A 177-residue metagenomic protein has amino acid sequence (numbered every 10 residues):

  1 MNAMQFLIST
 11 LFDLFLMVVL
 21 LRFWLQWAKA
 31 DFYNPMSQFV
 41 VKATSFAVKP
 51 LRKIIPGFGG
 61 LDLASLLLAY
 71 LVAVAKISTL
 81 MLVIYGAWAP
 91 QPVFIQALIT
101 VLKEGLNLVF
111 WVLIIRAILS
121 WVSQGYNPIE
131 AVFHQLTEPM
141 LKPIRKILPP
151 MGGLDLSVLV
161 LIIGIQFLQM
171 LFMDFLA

Functional and structural regions predicted by a protein language model:
M1-A177: Selective transmembrane helix interface/packing segments
